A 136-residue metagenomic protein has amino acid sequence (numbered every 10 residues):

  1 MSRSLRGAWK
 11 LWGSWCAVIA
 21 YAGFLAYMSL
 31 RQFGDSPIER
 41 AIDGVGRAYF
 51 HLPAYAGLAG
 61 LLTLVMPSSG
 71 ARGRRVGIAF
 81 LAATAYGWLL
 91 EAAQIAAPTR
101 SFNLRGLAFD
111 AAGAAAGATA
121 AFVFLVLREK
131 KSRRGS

Functional and structural regions predicted by a protein language model:
M1-V65: "…centered on the first transmembrane helix and the immediately adjacent amphipathic helix/loop
W12-G13, V45, A71-F80, N103-L104: Membrane-helix interface segments
G13-C16, G23, G77, T119 (+2 more regions): Alpha-helical hydrophobic membrane-insertion segments
A17-S29, R75-I95: Small-polar-interrupted transmembrane alpha-helices in polytopic inner-membrane proteins
D35-G44, G87-A115: Interfacial helix-loop-helix junctions of multi-pass membrane proteins
A54-S69, A114-R128: Membrane-interfacial alpha-helical segments at the cytosolic side of multi-pass membrane proteins
K130-S136: Short, charged juxtamembrane terminal tails flanking transmembrane helices
